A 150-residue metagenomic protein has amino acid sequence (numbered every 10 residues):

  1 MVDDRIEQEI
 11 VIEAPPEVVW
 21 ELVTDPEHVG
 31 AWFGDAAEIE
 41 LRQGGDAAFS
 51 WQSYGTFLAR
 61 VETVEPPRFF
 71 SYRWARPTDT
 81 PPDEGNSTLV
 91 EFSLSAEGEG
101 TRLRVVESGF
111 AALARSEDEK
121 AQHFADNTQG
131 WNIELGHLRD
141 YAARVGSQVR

Functional and structural regions predicted by a protein language model:
V2-P16: Terminal, regulation- and interaction-focused segments at domain boundaries
E7-Q8, E27-R60, F69, Q148-V149: Short beta-edge strand/loop motif at the mouth of beta-sheet-based domains
Q8-I10, L58-T63, S87-A96: Hydrophobic/aromatic beta-strand elements that line small-molecule binding cavities or substrate pockets in beta-rich
E13-W32: Amphipathic alpha-helical segments
P16-E17, E62-R68, S93-R102: A short, structured loop/turn motif at beta-sheet edges
V19, V29, A47, V61 (+4 more regions): Hydrophobic pocket/interface hotspot
T80-Q129, V149: Beta-strand/loop substructures that line and gate deep hydrophobic ligand-binding cavities in soluble
R139-R150: Short, highly charged C-terminal tails/helix-capping segments
